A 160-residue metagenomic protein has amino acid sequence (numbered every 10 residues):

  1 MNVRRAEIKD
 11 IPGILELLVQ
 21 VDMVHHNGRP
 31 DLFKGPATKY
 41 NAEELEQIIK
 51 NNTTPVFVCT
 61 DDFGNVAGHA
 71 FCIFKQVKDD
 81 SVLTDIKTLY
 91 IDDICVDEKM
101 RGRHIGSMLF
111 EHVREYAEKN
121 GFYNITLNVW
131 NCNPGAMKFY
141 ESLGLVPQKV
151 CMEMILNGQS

Functional and structural regions predicted by a protein language model:
N2-L17, H25: A short beta-loop-alpha structural element at the N-terminal edge of CoA-dependent acyl/N-acetyltransferase catalytic
M23-L45: Conserved GNAT-fold acetyl-CoA-binding loop/helix
E43-V58: A short helix-loop-beta-strand connector motif used in the catalytic cores of GNAT acetyltransferases and, in some
V58, N65-F74, Y90, C95: Conserved beta-strand in the GNAT
V82-E98, N128, E153: Conserved acetyl-CoA binding element of GNAT-fold acetyltransferases
D93-V96, G102-E115, S142: Conserved acetyl-CoA-binding loop-helix of GNAT-fold acetyltransferases
S107, E111, K119, N131-K149: Conserved active-site alpha-helix within GNAT-family acetyltransferase domains
A117-N128: Conserved GNAT acetyl-CoA-binding A-motif
